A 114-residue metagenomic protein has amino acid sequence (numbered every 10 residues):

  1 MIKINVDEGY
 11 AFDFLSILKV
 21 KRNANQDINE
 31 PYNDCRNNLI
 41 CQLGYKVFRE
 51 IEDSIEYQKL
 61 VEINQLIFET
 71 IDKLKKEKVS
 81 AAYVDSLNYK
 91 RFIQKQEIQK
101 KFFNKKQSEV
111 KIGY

Functional and structural regions predicted by a protein language model:
M1-Y114: Extended, charge-rich alpha-helical interface modules
